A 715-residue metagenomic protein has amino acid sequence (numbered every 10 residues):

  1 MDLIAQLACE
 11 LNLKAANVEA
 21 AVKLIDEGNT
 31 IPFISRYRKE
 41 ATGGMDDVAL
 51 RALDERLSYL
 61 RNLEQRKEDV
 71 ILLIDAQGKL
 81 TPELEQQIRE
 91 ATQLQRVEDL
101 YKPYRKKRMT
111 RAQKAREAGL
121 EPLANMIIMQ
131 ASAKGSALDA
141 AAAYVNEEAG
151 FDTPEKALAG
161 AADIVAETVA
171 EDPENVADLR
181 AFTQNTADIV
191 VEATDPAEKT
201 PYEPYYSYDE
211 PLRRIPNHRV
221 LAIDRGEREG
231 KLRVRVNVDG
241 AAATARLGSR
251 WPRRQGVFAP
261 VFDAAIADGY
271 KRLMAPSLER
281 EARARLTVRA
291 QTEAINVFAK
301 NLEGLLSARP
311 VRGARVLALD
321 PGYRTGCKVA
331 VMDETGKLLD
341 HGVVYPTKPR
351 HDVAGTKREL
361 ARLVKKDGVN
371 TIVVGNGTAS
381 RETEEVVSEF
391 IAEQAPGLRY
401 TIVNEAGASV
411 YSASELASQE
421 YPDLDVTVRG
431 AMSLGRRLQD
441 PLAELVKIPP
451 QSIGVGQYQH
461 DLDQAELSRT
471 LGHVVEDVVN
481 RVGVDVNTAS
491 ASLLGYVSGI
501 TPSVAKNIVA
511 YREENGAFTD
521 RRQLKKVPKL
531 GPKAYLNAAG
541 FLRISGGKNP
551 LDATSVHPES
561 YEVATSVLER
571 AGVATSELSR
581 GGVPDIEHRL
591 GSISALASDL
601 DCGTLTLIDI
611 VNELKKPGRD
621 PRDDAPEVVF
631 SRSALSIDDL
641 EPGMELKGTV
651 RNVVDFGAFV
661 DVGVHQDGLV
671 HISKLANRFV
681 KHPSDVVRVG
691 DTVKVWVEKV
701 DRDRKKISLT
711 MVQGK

Functional and structural regions predicted by a protein language model:
N12, R309-V311, E476-A510, R632-V670 (+1 more regions): C-terminal accessory/binding modules appended to enzymatic or scaffolding proteins
K23-D26, P103, K114-E117, A222-G226 (+15 more regions): Replace "in large, NTP-powered and nucleic-acid-processing enzymes" with "in large, NTP-powered factors and other
T30-I31, D46-E148, D340, R481-D624 (+3 more regions): Accessory alpha-helical DNA-binding modules that contact the DNA backbone or grooves
F33, A49-A52, Y59-A318, G322-D423 (+1 more regions): Duplex nucleic acid-engaging cores and interfaces of nucleic-acid transaction enzymes
R96, L100, T401, G407 (+2 more regions): Long, charge-rich intrinsically disordered scaffolds of nucleic-acid metabolism proteins
A140-P154, S207-P211, R225, R235-N237 (+5 more regions): Low-complexity, acidic/Ser/Thr- and charged residue-rich accessory regions of DNA metabolism proteins
A181-I189, L319-Y323, G377-A379, V403-V410 (+5 more regions): A glycine-rich phosphate-binding loop feature that marks nucleotide/adenosyl-phosphate handling sites
E281-A299, S452-G483, A597-P642: Long, charged amphipathic helices and adjacent flexible linkers at domain junctions
